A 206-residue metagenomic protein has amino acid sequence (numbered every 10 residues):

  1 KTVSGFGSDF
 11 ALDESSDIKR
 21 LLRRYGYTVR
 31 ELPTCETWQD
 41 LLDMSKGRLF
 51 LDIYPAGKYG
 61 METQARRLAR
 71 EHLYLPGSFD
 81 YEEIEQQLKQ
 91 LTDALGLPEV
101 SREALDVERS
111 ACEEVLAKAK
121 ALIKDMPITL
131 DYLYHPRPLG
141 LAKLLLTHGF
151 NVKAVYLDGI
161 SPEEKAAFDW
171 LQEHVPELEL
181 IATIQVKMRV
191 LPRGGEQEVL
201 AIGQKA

Functional and structural regions predicted by a protein language model:
K1-A206: An N-terminal assembly and electron-transfer interface module characteristic of large anaerobic redox and radical
